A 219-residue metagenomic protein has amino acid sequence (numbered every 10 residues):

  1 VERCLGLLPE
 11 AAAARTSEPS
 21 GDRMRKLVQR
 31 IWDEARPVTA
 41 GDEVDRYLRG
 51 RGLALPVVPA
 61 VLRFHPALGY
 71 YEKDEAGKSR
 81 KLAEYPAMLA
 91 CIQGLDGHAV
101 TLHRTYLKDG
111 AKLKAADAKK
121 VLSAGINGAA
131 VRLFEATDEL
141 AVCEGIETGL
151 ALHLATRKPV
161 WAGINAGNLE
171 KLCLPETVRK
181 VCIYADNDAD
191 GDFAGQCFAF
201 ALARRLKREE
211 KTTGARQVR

Functional and structural regions predicted by a protein language model:
V1, L154, K158, A166-R219: Modules that initiate DNA replication and primer synthesis
V1, P56-V58, T101-T105: Short amphipathic beta-strand/extended segments with alternating polar/hydrophobic composition
V1-L5, A60-P66: Short, small/acidic-rich helices and loops at N termini and domain boundaries of DNA replication/processing enzymes
V1-L55, F200-R204: Non-catalytic accessory segments of DNA primases and related replication-initiation nucleases
A11, V57-P59, A162, R219: A generic structural-conservation signal
T16-K26, R63-E75: Amphipathic alpha-helical surface "interface" segments used for docking/oligomerization or membrane association within
Y70-K180: Phosphate-handling DNA/RNA-contact segment within nucleic-acid enzymes
